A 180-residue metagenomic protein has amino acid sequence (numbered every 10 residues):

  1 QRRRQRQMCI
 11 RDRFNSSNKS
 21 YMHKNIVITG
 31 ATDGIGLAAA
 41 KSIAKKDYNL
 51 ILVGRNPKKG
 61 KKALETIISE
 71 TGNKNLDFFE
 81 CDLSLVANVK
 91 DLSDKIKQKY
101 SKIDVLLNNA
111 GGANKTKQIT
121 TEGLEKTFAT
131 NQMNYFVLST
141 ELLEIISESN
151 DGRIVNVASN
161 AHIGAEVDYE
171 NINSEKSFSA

Functional and structural regions predicted by a protein language model:
Q1-D12: Single conserved hydrophobic/aromatic residue that forms the stacking wall/gate of nucleotide- or nucleobase-binding
S20-G54: Canonical Rossmann dinucleotide-binding motif of NAD(H)/NADP(H)-dependent dehydrogenases/reductases, specifically
A31, V53-K61, L83: N-terminal Rossmann-fold cofactor-binding loop
P57, F79-D91: The beta1-alpha1 cofactor-binding region of Rossmann-like NAD(H)/NADP(H)-dependent oxidoreductases
G72-L76, K95-N108, N114-I119: A glycine-rich helix->loop->beta "capping" turn within Rossmann-like NAD(P)(H)-dependent oxidoreductase domains
G111-I119, E125, S147, D151-A180: Catalytic loop of short-chain dehydrogenase/reductase
Q132-M133: Ankyrin-repeat alpha-helix packing hotspot
S139-T140: A short, exposed helix-loop element centered on a Lys and neighboring polar residues
